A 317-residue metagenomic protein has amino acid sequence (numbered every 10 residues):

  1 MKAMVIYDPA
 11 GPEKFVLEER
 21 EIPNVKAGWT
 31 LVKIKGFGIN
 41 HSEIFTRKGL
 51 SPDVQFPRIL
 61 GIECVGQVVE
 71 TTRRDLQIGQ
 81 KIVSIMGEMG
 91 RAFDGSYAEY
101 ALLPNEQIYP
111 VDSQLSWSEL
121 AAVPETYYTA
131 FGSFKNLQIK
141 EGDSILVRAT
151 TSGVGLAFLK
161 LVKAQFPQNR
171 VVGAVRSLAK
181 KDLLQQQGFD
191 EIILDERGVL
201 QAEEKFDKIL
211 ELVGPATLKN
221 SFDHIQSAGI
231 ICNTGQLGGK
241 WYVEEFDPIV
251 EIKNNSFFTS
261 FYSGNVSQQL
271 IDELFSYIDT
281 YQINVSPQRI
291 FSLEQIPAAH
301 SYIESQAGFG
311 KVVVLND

Functional and structural regions predicted by a protein language model:
P23-G38, L50-M89: Glycine-rich beta-strand-centered segment in the early N-terminal region that forms part of a ligand/cofactor-binding
T72, A174-L178, D195-E196, L212 (+1 more regions): N-terminal Rossmann-fold cofactor-binding loop
D75-L76, I139, I225: Short, well-ordered loop/turn sites that connect or cap secondary structure elements
I85-A149: NAD(P)H dinucleotide-binding glycine-rich loop of Rossmann-like/cofactor-binding domains, especially the beta1-alpha1
L120-D195: Mid-domain Rossmann-like dinucleotide-binding core that forms the NAD(H)/NADP(H) cofactor-binding site
L184, A216-T280, N316-D317: Glycine-rich phosphate-binding loop and adjacent beta-alpha segment of Rossmann(oid) nucleotide-cofactor-binding
Q201-I209: A short acidic, Gly/Pro-enriched loop at the edge of an enzyme's catalytic core that lines a small-molecule cofactor
V266-D317: C-terminal hydrophobic helical "lid"/dimerization subdomain of Rossmann-like NAD(P)H-dependent oxidoreductases
